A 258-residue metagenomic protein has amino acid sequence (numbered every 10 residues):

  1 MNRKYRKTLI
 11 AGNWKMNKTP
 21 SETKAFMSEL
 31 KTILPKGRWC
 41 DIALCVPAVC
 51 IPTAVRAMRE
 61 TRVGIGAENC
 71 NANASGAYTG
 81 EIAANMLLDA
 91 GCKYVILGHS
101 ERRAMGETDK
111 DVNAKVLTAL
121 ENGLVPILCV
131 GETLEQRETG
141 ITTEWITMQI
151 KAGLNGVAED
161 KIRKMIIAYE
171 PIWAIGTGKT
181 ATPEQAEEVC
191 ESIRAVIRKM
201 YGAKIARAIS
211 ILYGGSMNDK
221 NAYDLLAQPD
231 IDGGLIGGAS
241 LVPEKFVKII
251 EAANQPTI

Functional and structural regions predicted by a protein language model:
M1-I258: Active-site loop-to-helix "anion-binding N-cap" substructures in soluble metabolic enzymes
